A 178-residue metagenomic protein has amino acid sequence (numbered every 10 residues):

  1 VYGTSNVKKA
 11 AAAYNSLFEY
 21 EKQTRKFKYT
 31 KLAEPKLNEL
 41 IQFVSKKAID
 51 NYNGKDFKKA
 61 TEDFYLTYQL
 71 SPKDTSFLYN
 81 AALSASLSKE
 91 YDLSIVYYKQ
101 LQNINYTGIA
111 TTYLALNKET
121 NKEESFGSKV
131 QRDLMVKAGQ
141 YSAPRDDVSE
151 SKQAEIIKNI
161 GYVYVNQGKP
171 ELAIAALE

Functional and structural regions predicted by a protein language model:
V7, F57-K58, Y91, P170: TPR-repeat structural position
K22, P72-K73, Y106, S151: Short coil turns that delineate tetratricopeptide repeat
S76-F77, A110-T111, I156, A173: TPR alpha-solenoid repeat register
